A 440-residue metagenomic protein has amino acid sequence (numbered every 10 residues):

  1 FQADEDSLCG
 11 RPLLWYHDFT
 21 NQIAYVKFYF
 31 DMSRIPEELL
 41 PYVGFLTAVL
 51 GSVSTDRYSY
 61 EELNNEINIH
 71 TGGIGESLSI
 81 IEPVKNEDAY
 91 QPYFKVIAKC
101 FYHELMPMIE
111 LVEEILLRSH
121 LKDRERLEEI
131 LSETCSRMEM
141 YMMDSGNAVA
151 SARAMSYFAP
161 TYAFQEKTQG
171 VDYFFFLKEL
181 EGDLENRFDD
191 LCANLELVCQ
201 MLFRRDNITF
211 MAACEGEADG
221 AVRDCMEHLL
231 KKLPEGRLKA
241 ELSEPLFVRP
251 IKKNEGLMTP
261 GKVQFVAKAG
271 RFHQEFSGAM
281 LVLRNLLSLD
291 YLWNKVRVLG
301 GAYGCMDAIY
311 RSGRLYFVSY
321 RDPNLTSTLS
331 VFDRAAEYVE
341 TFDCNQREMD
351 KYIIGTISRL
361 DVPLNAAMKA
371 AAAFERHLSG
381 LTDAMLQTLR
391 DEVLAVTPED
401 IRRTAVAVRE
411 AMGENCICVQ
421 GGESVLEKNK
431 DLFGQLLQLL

Functional and structural regions predicted by a protein language model:
F1, E66-P245, L299-L440: Charge-rich, well-structured scaffold segments of protease-associated domains
F1-G51, N207, M211, E227-V298 (+1 more regions): His/Glu-based metal-binding/catalytic segments typifying zinc-dependent metallopeptidases
K27, L39-T47, G51-Y60, N64-E66 (+4 more regions): Substrate-recognition/cap regions that form aromatic- and gly/pro-loop-enriched pockets for small-molecule ligands
